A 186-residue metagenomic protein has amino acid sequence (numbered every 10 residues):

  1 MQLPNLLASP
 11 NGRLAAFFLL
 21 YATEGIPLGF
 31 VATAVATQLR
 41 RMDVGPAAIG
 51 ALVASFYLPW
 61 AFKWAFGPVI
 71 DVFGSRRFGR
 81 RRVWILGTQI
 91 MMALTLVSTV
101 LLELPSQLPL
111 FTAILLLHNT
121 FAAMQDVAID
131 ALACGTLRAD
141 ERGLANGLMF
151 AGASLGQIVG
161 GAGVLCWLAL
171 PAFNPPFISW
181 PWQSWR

Functional and structural regions predicted by a protein language model:
Q2-W60: Helix-loop boundary and gating motifs at the non-cytosolic
V35, A123-L137: Intracellular juxtamembrane helix-capping segments at the cytosolic ends of symmetry-related transmembrane helices
P46-G50, G79, C134, A139-M149: Loop-to-transmembrane helix entry/capping segments in MFS-fold secondary transporters and related SLC/MFSD carriers
P59-K63, G143-L168: Glycine-rich segments within core transmembrane alpha-helices of 12-TM secondary carriers
P68-F73, V100-L101, V159-I178: Transmembrane alpha-helix termini and helix-breaking/packing motifs in multi-pass membrane transporters
V72-Q89: Cytoplasmic membrane-interface "Motif A"-like loop-to-helix N-cap segments of 12-TM Major Facilitator Superfamily
I85-P105: C-terminal ends and interior cores of transmembrane alpha-helices in multi-pass membrane transporters/permeases
G87-L94, P175-R186: Symmetry-related core transmembrane helices of the 12-TM Major Facilitator Superfamily/SLC fold
